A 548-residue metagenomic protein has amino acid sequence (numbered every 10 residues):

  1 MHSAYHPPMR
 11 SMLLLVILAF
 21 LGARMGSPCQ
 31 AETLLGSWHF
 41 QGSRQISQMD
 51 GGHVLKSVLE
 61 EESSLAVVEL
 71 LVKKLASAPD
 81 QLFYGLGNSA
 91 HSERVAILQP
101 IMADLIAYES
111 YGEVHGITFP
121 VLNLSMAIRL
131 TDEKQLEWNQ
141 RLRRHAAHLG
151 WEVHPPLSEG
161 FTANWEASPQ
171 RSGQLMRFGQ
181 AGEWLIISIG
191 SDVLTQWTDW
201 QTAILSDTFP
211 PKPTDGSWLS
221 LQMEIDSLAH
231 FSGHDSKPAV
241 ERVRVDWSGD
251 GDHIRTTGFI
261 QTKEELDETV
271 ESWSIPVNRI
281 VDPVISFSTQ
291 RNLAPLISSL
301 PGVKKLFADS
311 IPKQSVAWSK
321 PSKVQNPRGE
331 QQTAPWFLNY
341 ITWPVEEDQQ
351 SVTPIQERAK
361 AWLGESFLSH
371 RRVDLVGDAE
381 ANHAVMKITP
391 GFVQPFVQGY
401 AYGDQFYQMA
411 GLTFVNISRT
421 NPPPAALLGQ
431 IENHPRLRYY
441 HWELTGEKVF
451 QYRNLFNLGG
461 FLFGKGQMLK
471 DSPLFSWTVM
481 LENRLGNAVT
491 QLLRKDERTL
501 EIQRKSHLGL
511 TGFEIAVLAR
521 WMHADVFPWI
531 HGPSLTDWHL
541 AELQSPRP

Functional and structural regions predicted by a protein language model:
M1-L13: Positively charged n-region of N-terminal signal peptides that target proteins for export
M12-R24: Bacterial N-terminal signal peptides
C29-E166, Q170-R171, T214-K237, R255-R372 (+1 more regions): Structural boundary/hinge residues at secondary-structure and domain interfaces
A103-G112, G173-F178, K237-G251, I311-K323 (+4 more regions): Broad, structure-driven detector of short, well-ordered beta-strand segments within folded domains
S125, R129, S188-S191, W343-P344 (+2 more regions): Extracellular/lumenal glycan-associated surfaces
F161-I187, R371-L412, W538-P548: Short, intrinsically disordered low-complexity segments
S172-D235, F392-L474: A conserved glycine-rich beta-strand in the N-terminal activation segment of trypsin-fold
T413-W538, E542, R547: Long, C-terminal catalytic modules of enzymes
